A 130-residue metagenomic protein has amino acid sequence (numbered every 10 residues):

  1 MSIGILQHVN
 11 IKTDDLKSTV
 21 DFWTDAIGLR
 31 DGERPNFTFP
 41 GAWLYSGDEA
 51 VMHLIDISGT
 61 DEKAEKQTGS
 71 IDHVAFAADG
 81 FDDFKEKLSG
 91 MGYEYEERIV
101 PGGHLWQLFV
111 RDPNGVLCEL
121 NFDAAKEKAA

Functional and structural regions predicted by a protein language model:
M1-K17, I71-V74, K126-A130: N-terminal beta-strand motif that seeds the catalytic metal site of vicinal oxygen chelate
S2, K85-E86, G90-A130: Vicinal oxygen chelate
I5, T38, S70, H104: Exposed loop/turn and edge beta-strand positions of beta-sandwich/beta-sheet ligand-binding modules
H8, M52-H53, H73, Q107: Histidine-centered active-site/metal-ligand motif
N10-K12, Y45, A75-A77, R111: Short hydrophobic/aromatic beta-strand micro-patches that form the beta-sheet surface supporting nucleotide- or nucleic
K12-V51: Core segments of cupin and vicinal oxygen chelate
S18-D21, D25, D82-G90, E94: Replace "anionic and nucleotidyl ligands
Q67, H73-L88: Mid-chain, well-packed structural core segment of small domains
